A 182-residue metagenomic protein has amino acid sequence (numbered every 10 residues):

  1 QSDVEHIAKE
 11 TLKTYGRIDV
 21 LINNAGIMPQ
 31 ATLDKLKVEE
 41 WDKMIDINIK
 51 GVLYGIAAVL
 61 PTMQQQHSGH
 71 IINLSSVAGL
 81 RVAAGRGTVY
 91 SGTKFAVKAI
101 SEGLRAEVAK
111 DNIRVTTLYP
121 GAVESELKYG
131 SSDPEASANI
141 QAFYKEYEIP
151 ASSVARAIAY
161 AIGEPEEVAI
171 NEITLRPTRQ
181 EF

Functional and structural regions predicted by a protein language model:
Q1-H6, V38: The beta1-alpha1 cofactor-binding region of Rossmann-like NAD(H)/NADP(H)-dependent oxidoreductases
T32-L33, E40-I45: Substrate-binding pocket helix/loop in short-chain dehydrogenase/reductase
L36, V82-S91, G103: Active-site loop-to-helix junction immediately N-terminal to the catalytic Tyr of the SDR YXXXK motif in Rossmann-fold
I56, T93: Active-site helix of classical SDR
S76: Residue(s) in the substrate-gating loop at a strand-loop-helix junction that position the organic substrate next
R81, G103-I113: Active-site-adjacent segment of SDR/Rossmann-fold oxidoreductases
I113, T117-L118, S137-F182: C-terminal helical subdomain
